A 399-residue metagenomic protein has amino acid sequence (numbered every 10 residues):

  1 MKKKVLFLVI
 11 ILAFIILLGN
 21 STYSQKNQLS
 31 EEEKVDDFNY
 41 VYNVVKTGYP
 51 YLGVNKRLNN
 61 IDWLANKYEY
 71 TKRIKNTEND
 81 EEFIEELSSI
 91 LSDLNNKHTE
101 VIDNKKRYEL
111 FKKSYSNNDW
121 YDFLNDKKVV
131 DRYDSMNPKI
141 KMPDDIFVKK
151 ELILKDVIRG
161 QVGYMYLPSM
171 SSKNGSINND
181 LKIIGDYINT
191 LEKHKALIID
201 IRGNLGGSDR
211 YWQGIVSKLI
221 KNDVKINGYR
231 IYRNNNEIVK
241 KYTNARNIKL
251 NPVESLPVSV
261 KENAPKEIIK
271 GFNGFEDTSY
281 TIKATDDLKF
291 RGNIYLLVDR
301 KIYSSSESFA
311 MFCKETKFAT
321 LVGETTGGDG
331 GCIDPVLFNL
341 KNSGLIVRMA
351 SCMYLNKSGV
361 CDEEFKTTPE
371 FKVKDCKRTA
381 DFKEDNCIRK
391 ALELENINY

Functional and structural regions predicted by a protein language model:
M1-K4: Positively charged n-region of N-terminal signal peptides that target proteins for export
L6-L8, L250: General helical structural elements
V9-I16: Bacterial N-terminal signal peptides
L17-N251, N293, T325, D334-N342 (+3 more regions): Flexible, low-complexity junctional segments that flank or bridge functional domains
R210-A380: Conserved acidic, small-residue-rich alpha-beta core segments centered on
K377-R389: Short glycine/proline-enriched turn or capping motifs at secondary-structure junctions
